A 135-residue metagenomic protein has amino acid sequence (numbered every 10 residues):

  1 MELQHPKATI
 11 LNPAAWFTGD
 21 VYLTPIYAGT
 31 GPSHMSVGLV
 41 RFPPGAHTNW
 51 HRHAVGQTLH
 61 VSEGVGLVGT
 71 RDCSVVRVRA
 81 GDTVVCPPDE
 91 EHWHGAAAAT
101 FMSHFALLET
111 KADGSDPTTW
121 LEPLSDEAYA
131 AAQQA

Functional and structural regions predicted by a protein language model:
M1-H34, P117-A135: A short, N-terminal "cap"/entry segment at the start of jelly-roll beta-barrel domains of the cupin/DSBH fold
G19-V21, T48, K111: Membrane-topology and secretion signals of cell-surface/extracellular proteins
P25, G38-H53: Conserved short histidine dyad/triad with adjacent acidic residue
G31, L67, V75, R79-A80 (+1 more regions): Ligand-binding loop in jelly-roll beta-barrel domains
R41, L108-K111, S125-A128: Short, solvent-exposed aromatic-acidic interface loops
H47, R52-A80, E90: A short beta-strand-loop-beta hairpin characteristic of the jelly-roll/cupin
